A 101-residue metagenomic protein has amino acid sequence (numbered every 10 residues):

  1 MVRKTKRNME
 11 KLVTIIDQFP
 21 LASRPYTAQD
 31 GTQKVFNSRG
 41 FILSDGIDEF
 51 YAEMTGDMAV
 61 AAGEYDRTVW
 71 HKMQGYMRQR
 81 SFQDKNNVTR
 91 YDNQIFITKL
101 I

Functional and structural regions predicted by a protein language model:
V2-I101: Single-stranded nucleic acid-binding surfaces, predominantly the OB-fold ssDNA-binding core
